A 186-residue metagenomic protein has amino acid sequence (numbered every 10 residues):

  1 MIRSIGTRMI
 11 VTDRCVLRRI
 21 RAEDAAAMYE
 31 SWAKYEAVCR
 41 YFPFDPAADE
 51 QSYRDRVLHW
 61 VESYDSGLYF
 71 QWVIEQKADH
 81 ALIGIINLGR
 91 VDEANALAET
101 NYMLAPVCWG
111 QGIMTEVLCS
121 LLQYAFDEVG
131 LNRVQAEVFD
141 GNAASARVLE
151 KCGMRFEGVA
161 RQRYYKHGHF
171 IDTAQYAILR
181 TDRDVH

Functional and structural regions predicted by a protein language model:
M1-A27, S31-A37, Q71, E75-H186: Acyl-donor (CoA/ACP) binding surface of acyl/acetyltransferases
W32, F42, Y64-D65: Hydrophobic residues in alpha-helical segments
V38-H59: Conserved GNAT-fold acetyl-CoA-binding loop/helix
D49-Q51, Y64, R183-D184: A short hydrophobic/aromatic micro-motif that marks alpha-helical segments and, especially, helix-coil
H59-V73: A short helix-loop-beta-strand connector motif used in the catalytic cores of GNAT acetyltransferases and, in some
